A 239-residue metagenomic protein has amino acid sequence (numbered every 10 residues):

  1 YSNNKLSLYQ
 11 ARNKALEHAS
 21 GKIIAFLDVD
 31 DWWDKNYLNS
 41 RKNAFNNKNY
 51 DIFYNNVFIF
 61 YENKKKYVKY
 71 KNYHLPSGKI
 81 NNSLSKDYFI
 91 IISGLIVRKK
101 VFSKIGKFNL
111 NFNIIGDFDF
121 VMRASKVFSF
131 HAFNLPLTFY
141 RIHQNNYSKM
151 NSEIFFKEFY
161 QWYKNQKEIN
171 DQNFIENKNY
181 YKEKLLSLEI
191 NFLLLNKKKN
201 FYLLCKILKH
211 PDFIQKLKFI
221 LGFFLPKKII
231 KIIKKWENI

Functional and structural regions predicted by a protein language model:
S2-A19: Glycine-rich, basic loop-to-helix element that forms the pyrophosphate-binding segment of sugar-nucleotide handling
Y9, E17, N55, Y73-F159: Conserved nucleotide-sugar donor-binding catalytic segment
R12, W33-L38, N63-K64, G116-D117: Acidic donor-diphosphate engagement hotspot in glycosyltransferases and nucleotidyltransferases that stabilizes
I24: Short aromatic/hydrophobic "clamp" motif used to bind/position activated sugar donors
D28-W32, N56: The conserved acidic donor/metal-binding loop of glycosyltransferases
N36-V68: Conserved donor NDP-sugar-binding/catalytic core segment of glycosyltransferases
K126, F139-I239: C-terminal subregions of glycosyltransferases and related glycan-biosynthesis enzymes
